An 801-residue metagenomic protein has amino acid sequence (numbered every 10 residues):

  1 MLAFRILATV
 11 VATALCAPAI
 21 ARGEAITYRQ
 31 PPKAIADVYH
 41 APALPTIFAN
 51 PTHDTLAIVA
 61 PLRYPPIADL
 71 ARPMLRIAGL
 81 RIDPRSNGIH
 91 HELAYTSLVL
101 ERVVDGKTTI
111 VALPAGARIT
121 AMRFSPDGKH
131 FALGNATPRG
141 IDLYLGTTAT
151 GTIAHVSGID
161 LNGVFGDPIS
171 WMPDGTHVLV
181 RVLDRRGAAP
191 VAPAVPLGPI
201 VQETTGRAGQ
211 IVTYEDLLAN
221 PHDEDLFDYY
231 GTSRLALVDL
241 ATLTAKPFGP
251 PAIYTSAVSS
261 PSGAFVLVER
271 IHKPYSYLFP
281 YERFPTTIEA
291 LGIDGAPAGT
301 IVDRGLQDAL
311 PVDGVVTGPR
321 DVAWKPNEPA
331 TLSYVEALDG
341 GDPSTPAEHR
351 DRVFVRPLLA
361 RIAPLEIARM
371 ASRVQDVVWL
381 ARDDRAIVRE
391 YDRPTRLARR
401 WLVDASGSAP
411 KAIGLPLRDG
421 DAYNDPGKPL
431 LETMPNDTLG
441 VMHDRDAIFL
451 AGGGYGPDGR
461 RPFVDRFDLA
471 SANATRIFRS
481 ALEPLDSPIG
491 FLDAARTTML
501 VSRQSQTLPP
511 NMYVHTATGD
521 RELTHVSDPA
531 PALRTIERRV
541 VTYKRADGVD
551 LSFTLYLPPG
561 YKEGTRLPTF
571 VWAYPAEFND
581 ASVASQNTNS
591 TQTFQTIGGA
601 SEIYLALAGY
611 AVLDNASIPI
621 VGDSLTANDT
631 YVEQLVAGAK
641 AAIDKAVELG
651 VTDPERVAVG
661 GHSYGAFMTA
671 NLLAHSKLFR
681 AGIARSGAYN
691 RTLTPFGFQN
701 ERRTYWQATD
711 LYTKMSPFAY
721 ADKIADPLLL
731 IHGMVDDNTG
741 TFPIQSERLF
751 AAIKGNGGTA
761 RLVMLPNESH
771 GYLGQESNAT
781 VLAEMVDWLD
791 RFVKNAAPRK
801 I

Functional and structural regions predicted by a protein language model:
M1-A8: Bacterial N-terminal signal peptides that target proteins for export
A8-V10, I20-P510, V514-G519, D528-T535 (+2 more regions): Beta-propeller folds
C16-P18: N-terminal signal peptide c-region/cleavage motif recognized by signal peptidases
A94-T96, V103, A576, S590-I801: Active-site-proximal cap/loop segments of hydrolase catalytic domains
I288, L332, G414, M512 (+6 more regions): Conserved hydrophobic/aromatic pocket- or pore-lining residues that grip, position, or stack substrates in active sites
T524-G564: N-terminal cap/lid segment of alpha/beta-hydrolase-fold proteins
L557, T565-A576: Short beta-strand element of the alpha/beta-hydrolase
